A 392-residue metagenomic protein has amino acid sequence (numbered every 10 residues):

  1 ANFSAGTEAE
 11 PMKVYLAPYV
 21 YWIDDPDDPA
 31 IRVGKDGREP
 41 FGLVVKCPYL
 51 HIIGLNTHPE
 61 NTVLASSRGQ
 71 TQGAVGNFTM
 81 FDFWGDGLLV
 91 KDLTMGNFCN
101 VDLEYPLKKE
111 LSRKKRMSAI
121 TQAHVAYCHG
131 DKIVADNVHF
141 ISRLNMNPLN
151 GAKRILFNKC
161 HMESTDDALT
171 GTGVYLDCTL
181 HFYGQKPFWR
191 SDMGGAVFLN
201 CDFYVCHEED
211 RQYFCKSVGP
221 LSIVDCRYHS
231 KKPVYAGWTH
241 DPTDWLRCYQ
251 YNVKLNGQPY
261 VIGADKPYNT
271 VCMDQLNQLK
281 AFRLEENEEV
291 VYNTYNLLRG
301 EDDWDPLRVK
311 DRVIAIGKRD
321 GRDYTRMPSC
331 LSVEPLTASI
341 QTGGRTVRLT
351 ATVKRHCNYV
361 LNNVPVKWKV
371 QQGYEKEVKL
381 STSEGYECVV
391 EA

Functional and structural regions predicted by a protein language model:
N2-M327: Sequence-level preference for short, compositionally simple segments enriched in small aliphatic or small polar residues
E8, L16, I340-Q341, T382: Hydrophobic beta-strand core residues of beta-sandwich domains
P11, C330, T346-R348, N363-K367: Exposed beta-strand and adjacent loop surfaces of beta-rich binding modules that mediate intermolecular recognition
Y15, T352, P365-K369: Beta-strand signatures of extracellular beta-sandwich domains
V75-N77, T121-Q122, V333-T337, G385-V389: Short structured motifs
F83, T342-G344, S383: Surface-exposed coil/turn segments at beta-strand junctions on protein surfaces, enriched
T325-H356, E375: Short S/T/G/P-enriched beta-strand
N358-L361, K369-V389: Low-complexity "stalk/linker" and mucin-like segments enriched in Ser/Thr/Pro/Ala/Gly
